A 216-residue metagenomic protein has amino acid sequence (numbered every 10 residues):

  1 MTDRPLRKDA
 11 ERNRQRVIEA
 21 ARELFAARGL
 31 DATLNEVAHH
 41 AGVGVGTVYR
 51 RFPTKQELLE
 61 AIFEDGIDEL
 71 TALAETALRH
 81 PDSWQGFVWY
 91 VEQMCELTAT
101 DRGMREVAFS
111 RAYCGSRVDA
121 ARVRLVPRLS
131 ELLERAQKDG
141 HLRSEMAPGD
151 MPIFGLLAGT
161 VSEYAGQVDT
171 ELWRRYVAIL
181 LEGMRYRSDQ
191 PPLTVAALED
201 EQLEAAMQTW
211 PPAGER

Functional and structural regions predicted by a protein language model:
M1-H40, E57-E60: Basic, helix-initiating cap at the start of DNA-binding domains
M1-T2, P127-K138, Y164-R216: C-terminal peripheral helix-coil segments that are non-catalytic and often amphipathic
F25, T33-L34, G44, K55 (+3 more regions): Amphipathic alpha-helical segments enriched in hydrophobic/aromatic and basic residues that form the DNA-contacting
G29-L30, R50, R143: Helix-turn-helix/winged-helix DNA-binding modules
G42-F52: Short hydrophobic/aromatic patch on the recognition helix
A61, A72-T100, Y113-R128: Hydrophobic alpha-helical connector segments
E106-G115, A196-A197: Short linear capping/connector segments at secondary-structure termini
C114-G159, E163, E171-R175: Amphipathic alpha-helical packing segments from all-alpha helical-bundle domains
